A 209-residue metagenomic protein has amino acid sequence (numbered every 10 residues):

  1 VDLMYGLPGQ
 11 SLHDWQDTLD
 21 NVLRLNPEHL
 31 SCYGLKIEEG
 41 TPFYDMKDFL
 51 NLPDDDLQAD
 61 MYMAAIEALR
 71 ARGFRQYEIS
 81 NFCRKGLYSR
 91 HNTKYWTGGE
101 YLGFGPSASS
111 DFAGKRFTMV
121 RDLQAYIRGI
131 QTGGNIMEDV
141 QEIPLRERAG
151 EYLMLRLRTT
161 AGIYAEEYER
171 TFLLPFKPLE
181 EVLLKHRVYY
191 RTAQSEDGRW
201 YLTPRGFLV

Functional and structural regions predicted by a protein language model:
V1-L174: C-terminal scaffold of the Radical SAM
R84-L87, D197-Y201: Self-splicing inteins and homing endonuclease
T97, E196, P204: Short, ordered coil/turn segments that flank beta-strands lining enzyme active or ligand-binding pockets
F172-R187: Short amphipathic alpha-helical interaction segments
K185-G198: A short, conserved structural fragment
R199-V209: Short, cationic-aromatic polyanion-contact patches
